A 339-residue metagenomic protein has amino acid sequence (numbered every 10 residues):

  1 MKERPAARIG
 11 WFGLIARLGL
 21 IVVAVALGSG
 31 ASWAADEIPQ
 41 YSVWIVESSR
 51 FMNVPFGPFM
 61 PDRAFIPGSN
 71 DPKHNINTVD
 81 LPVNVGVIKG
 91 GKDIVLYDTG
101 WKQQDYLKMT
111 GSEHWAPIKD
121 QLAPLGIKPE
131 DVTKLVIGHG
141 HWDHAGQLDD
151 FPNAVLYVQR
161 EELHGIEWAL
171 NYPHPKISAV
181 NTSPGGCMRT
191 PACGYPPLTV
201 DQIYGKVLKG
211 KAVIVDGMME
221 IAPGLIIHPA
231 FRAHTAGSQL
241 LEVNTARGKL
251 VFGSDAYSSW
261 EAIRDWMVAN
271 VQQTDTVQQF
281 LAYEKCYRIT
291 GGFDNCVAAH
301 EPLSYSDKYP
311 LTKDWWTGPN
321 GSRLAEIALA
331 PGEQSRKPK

Functional and structural regions predicted by a protein language model:
M1-G13: N-terminal secretory signal peptides that target proteins for export/translocation
G13-G28: Bacterial N-terminal signal peptides
S32-D120, D131-K134, V213, R247-D255 (+2 more regions): Metallo-beta-lactamase
A35-E37, A116-I127, D131, E161-P229 (+2 more regions): Metallo-beta-lactamase
K102, C193-K206, G210, M218-E220 (+1 more regions): Metallo-beta-lactamase
M109-S112, P173, W266-Q272: Short glycine-enriched, charge-decorated loop/helix-capping segments at active-site entrances that position
S112-V158: Active-site metal-binding motif and surrounding structural segment of the metallo-beta-lactamase
L148, V155-V158, S306-A328: Short, electropositive alpha-helical surface patch
